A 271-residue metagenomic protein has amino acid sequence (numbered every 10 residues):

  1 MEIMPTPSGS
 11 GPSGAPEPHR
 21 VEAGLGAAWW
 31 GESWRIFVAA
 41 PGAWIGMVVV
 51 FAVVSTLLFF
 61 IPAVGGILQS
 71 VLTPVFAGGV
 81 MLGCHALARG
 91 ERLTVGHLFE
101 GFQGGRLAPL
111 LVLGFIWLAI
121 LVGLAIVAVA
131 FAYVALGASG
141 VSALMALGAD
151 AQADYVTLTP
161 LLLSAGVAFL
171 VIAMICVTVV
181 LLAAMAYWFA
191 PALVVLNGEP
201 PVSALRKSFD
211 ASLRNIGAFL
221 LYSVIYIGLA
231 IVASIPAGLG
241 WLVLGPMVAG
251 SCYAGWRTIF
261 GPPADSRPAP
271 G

Functional and structural regions predicted by a protein language model:
E2-P18, I61-G96, V122-S139, L161-E199 (+1 more regions): Selective recognition of hydrophobic, aromatic-rich stretches within alpha-helical transmembrane segments of polytopic
A23-V54, R92-G123, P160-I175, L182-S234 (+1 more regions): Interfacial aromatic "cap" segments that immediately flank transmembrane helices in multipass membrane proteins
F51-A52, T56, S70, P74-V75 (+4 more regions): Residue-level recognition of pore/gate-forming positions within transmembrane alpha-helices of multi-pass
A135-T159: Membrane-interface interhelical loops and short interface/amphipathic helices in multi-pass inner-membrane
